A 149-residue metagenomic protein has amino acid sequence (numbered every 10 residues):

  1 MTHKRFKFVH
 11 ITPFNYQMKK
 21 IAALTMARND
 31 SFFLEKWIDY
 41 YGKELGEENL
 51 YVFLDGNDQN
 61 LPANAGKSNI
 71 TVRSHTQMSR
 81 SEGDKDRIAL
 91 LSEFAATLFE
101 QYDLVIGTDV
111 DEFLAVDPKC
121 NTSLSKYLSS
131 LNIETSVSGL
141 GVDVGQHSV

Functional and structural regions predicted by a protein language model:
H3-Q17: Juxtamembrane luminal stem/stalk of type II transmembrane Golgi/ER carbohydrate-processing enzymes
K19, T25-K36, G56: Active-site beta-to-alpha loop of glycosyltransferases that engages the nucleotide-sugar donor
K20, E48-L50: Residues at the starts of beta-strands that form the adenosine-phosphate
D39-E48: Short, acidic, metal-binding catalytic loop of nucleotide-sugar glycosyltransferases
V52, V105-D109, A115, S136-L140: A structural signal for short, well-ordered beta-strand segments and their strand-loop junctions that often border
N57-D58, M78, D111-F113, V142-G145: Short, solvent-exposed loop/turn segments at secondary-structure junctions
Q59-G107, V116: Active-site-proximal specificity loops/subdomain of glycosyltransferases
V116-H147: Conserved donor-nucleotide/metal-binding helix-loop-beta segment in metal-dependent transferases, i.e., the alpha-helix
